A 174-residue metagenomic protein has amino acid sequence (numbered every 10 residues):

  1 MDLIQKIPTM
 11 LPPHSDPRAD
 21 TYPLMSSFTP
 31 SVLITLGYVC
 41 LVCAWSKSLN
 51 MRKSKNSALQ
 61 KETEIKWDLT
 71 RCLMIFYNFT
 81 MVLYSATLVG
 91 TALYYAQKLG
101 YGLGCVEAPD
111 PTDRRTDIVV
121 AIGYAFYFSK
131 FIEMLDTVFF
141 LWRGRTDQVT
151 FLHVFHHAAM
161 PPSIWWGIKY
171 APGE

Functional and structural regions predicted by a protein language model:
M1-E174: Membrane-helix and juxtamembrane interface regions of eukaryotic multi-pass membrane proteins
